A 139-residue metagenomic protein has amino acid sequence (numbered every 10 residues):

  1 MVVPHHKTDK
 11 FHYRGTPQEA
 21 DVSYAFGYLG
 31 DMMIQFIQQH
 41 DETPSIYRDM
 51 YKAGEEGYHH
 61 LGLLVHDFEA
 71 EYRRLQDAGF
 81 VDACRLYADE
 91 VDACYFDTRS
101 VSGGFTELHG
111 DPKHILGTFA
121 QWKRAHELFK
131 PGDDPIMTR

Functional and structural regions predicted by a protein language model:
M1-V3, R14-V81, D97-R139: Glyoxalase I/VOC metalloenzyme domain signal
K7-K10: Long alpha-helical, hydrophobic tracts
C84-Y87: Short beta-strand
D89-D92: Short acidic/glycine-enriched loop/turn segments that link adjacent beta-strands
